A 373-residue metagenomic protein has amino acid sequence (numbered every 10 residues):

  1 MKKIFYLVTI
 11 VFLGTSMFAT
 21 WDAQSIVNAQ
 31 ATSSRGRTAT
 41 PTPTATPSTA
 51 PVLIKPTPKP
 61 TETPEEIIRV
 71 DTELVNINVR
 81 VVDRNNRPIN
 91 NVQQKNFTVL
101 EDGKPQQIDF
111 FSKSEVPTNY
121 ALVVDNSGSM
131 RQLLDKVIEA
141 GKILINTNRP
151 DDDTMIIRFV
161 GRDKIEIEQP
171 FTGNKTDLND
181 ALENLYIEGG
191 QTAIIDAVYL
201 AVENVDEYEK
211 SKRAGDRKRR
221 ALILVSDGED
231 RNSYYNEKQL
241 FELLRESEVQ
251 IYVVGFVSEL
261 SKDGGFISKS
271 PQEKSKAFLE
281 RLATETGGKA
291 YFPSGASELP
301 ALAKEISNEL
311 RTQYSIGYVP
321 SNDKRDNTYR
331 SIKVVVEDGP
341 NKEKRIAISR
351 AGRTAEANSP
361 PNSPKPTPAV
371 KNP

Functional and structural regions predicted by a protein language model:
M1-Q30: Sec-dependent N-terminal signal peptides
A19-P373: Scaffold/interface architecture of coatomer-like assemblies
